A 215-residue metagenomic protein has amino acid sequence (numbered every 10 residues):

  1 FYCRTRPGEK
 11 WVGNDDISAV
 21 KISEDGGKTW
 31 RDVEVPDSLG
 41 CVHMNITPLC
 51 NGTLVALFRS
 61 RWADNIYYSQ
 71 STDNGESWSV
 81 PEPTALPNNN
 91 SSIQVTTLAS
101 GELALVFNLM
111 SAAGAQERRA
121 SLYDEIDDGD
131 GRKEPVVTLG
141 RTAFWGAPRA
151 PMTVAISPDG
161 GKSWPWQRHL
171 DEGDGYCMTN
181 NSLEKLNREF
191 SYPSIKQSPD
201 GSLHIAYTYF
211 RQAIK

Functional and structural regions predicted by a protein language model:
F1-K215: Asp-box/BNR beta-propeller blade signature and adjacent active/binding-site loops in extracellular glycan-interacting
